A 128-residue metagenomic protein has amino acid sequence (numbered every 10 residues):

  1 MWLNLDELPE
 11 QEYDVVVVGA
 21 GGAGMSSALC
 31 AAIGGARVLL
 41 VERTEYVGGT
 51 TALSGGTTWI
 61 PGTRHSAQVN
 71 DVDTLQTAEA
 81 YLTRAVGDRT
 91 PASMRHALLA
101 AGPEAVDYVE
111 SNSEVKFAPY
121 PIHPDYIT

Functional and structural regions predicted by a protein language model:
M1-V15, I33-G34: Extreme N-terminal leader/targeting segments of oxidoreductases
W2-N4, R43-T128: Conserved N-terminal/central alpha/beta ligand/cofactor-binding core
E10, C30, G87-D88: Generic signal for short, ordered secondary-structure residues within or immediately flanking folded domains
V15-L40: N-terminal Rossmann-like FAD-binding beta1-loop-alpha1 element of flavoenzymes
